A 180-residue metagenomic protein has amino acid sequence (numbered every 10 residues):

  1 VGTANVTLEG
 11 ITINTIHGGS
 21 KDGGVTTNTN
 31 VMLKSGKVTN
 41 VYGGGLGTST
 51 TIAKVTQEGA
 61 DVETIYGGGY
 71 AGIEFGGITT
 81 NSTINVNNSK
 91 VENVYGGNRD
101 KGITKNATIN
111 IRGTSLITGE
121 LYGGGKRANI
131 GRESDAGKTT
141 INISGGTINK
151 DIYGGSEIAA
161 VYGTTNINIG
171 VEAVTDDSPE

Functional and structural regions predicted by a protein language model:
V1-T15, K21-N40, L46-Y66, Y70-N93 (+3 more regions): Surface-exposed loop/turn motifs in large extracellular/passenger domains
